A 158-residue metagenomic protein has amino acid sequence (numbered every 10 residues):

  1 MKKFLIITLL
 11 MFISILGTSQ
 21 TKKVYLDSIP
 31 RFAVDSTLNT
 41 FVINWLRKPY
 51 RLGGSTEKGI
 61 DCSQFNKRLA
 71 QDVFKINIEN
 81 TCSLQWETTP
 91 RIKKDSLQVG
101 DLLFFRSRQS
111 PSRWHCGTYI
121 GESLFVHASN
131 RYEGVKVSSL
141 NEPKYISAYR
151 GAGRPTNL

Functional and structural regions predicted by a protein language model:
K2-L9: Sec-dependent signal peptide recognition, specifically the positively charged N-region followed immediately by
L10-T18: Hydrophobic h-region of N-terminal signal peptides that target proteins for export in Gram-negative bacteria
K22-V34, R91-I92, S112-W114, Y119-L158: Aromatic- and glycine-rich peptidoglycan recognition patches
Y25-D27, K48-V99, R150: Catalytic cysteine-centered active-site loop
V34-V42, D61-C62, N66: Stable alpha-helical elements in mature extracytoplasmic
G100-L102, S123: Structural motif
F105-R108: Short, surface-exposed secondary-structure boundary micro-motifs
